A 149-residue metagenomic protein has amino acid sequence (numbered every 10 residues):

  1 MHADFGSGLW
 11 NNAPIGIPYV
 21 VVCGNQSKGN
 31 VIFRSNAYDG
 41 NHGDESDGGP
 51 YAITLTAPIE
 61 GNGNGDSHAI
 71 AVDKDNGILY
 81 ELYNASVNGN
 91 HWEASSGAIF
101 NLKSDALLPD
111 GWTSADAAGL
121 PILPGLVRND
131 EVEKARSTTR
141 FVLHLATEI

Functional and structural regions predicted by a protein language model:
M1-I149: Short, surface-exposed polybasic-aromatic patches that bind anionic ligands, especially phosphate groups
